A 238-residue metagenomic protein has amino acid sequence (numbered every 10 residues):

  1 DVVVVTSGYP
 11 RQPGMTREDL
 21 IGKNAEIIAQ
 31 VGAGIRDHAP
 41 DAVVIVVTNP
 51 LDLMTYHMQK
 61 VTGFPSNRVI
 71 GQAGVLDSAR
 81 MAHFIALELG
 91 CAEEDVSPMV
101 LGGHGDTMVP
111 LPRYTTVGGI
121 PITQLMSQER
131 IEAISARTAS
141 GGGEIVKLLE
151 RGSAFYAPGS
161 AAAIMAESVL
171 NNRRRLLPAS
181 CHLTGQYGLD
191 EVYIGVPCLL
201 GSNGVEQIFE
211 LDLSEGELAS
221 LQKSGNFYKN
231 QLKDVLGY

Functional and structural regions predicted by a protein language model:
D1-V4: N-terminal Rossmann-like NAD(P) cofactor-binding module of classical short-chain dehydrogenase/reductase
S7-Y9: Conserved NAD(P)H cofactor-binding loop of Rossmann-fold oxidoreductase domains
Q12-P13, L53, L148-L149: Short, solvent-exposed loop/turn segments at secondary-structure junctions
G14-E18, E210-L211: Short acidic, glycine/proline-rich loop/turn micro-motifs
T16-H83: Rossmann-like NAD(P)(H) cofactor-binding subdomain of soluble oxidoreductases
T62-R68, D77-Y238: C-terminal substrate-binding/catalytic lobe of Rossmann-fold NAD(P)-dependent dehydrogenases
